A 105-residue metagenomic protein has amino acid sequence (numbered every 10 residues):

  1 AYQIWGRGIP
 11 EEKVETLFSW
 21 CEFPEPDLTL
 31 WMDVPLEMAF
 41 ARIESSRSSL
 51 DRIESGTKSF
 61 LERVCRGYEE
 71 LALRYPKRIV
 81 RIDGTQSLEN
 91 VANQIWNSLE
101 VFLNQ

Functional and structural regions predicted by a protein language model:
A1-S49: ATP-dependent NMP and nucleoside kinases share a basic, alpha-helical "lid"
E37-Q105: NTP-dependent small-molecule kinase module
